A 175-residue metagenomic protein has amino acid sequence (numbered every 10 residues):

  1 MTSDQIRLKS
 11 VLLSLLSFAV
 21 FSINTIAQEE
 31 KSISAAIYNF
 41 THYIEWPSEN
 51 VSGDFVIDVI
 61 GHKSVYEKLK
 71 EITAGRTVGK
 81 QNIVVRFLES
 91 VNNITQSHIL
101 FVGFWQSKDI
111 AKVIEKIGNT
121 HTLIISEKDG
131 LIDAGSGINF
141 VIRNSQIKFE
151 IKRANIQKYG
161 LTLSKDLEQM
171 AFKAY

Functional and structural regions predicted by a protein language model:
T2-V11, I26-Y175: Short hydrophobic alpha-helices and adjacent helix-cap/hinge residues
V11-S22: Bacterial N-terminal signal peptides
